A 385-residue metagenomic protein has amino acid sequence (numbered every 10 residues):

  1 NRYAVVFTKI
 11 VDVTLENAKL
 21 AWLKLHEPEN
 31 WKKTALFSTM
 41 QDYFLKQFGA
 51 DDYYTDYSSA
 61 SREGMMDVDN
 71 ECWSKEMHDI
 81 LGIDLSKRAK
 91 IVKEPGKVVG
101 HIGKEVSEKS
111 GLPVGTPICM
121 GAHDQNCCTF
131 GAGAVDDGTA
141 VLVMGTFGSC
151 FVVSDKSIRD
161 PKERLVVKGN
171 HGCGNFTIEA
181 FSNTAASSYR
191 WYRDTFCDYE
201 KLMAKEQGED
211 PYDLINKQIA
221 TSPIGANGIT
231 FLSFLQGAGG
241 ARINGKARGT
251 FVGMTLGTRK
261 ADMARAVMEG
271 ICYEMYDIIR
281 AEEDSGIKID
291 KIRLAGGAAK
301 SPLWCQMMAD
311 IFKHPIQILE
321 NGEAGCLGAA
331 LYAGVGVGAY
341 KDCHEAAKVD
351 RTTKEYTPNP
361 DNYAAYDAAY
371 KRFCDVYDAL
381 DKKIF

Functional and structural regions predicted by a protein language model:
N1-I10, T14-Y54, G64-D84, V98-G100 (+1 more regions): Active-site core segments that coordinate phosphate-bearing ligands/cofactors across diverse enzyme families
D56-S59: N-terminal low-complexity or amphipathic/hydrophobic leaders
G82-E94: A conserved helix-loop-beta module that forms one wall/lid of the active-site cleft in ATP-utilizing catalytic domains
